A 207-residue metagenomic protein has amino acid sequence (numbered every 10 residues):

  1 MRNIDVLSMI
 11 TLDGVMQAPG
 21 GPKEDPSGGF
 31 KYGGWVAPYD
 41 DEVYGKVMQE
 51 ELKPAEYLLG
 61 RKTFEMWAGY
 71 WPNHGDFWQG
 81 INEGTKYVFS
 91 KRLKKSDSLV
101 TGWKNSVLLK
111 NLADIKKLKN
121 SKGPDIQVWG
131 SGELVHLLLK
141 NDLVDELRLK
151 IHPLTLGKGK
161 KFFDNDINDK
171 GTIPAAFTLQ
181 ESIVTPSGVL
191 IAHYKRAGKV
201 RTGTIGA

Functional and structural regions predicted by a protein language model:
M1-L143, P153-A207: Portal/gating segments that form or line small-molecule/metal binding sites
K150: Alpha/beta-hydrolase-fold catalytic nucleophile elbow
